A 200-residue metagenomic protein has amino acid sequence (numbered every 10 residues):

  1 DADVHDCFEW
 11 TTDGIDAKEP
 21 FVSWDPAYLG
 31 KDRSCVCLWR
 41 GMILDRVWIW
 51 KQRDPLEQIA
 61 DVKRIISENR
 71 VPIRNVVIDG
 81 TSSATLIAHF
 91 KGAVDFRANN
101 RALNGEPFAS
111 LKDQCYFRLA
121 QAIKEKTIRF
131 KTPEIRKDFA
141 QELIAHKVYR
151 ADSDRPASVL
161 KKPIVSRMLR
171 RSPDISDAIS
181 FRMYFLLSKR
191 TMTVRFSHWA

Functional and structural regions predicted by a protein language model:
D1-W24, L38, V148-R150, S158 (+1 more regions): ATPase catalytic-site recognition across NTP-hydrolyzing enzymes
A17, Y28-C35: Short, flexible loop/turn motifs enriched in small residues
S23, R136-W199: Charge-patterned, long linear interaction tracts outside catalytic cores
D25-A27, T81: Anionic group-transfer/hydrolysis microenvironments
L29-D32, V71, K189: A cross-taxa feature marking solvent-exposed loop/turn segments within ectodomains of secreted and single-pass membrane
S34, R74, S176: Residue-level detector of short, conserved catalytic/binding motifs and their immediate flanks
S34-L38, S180: Short beta-strand scaffold segments in enzyme catalytic cores
C37-P156, F196-A200: Mg2+-dependent endonuclease catalytic cores in nucleic-acid-processing enzymes, primarily RNase H-like
